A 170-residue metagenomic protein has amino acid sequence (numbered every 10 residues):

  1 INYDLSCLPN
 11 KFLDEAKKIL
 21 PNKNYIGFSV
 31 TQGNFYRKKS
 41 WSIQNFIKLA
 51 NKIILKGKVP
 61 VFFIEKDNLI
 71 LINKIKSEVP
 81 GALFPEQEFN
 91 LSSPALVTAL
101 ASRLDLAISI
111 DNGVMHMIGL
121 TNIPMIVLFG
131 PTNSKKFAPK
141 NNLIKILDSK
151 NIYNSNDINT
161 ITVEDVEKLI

Functional and structural regions predicted by a protein language model:
I1-K38: Mid-sequence helix-capping/hinge segment at a functional interface
L8-N10, E88-S93, N151-N156: A short acidic, often aromatic-flanked loop/helix-cap motif at beta-alpha or helix-coil junctions that lines enzyme
E15, N45-K48, K74, L96 (+2 more regions): Alpha-helical elements of Rossmann-like donor-binding domains used by nucleotide-donor carbohydrate transfer enzymes
F35-K39, N154-D157: A generic structural signal for short coil/turn motifs at secondary-structure boundaries
R37-S40, N73-I75, A138: Short, well-ordered secondary-structure micro-motifs
S40, L91, N159-I161: Short, solvent-exposed loop/helix junctions and linker helices that flank or host conserved functional motifs
N45-T132: Donor-binding and catalytic core of enzymes assembling or modifying cell-surface/extracellular glycoconjugates
H116-I170: Nucleotide-sugar donor-binding patch of glycosyltransferase catalytic domains
